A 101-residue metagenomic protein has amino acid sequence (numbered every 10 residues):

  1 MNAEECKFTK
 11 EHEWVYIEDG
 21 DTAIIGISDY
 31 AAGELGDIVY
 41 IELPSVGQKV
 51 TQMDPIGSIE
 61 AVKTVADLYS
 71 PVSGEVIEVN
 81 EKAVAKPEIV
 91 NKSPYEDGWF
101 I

Functional and structural regions predicted by a protein language model:
M1-P55, E88-I101: Acidic, low-complexity mobile loops and tails
Y16-I17, S58-A61, E78: A residue-level detector for short acidic-glycine micro-motifs
D19-G20, V79-A85: Short, conserved beta-turn/loop elements at beta-strand boundaries and strand-helix junctions
D21, V62-T64, V72: Periplasm/extracytoplasmic soluble domains of Gram-negative envelope assemblies and related organellar analogs
K49, D67, S73-E75: Beta-solenoid/beta-rich acyl/carboxylate-transfer cores
M53, I59-A66: A short, glycine- and basic residue-enriched loop/turn that sits immediately adjacent to a domain's principal
V65-Y69, A83, K92-P94: Conserved, short, structured surface segments that act as functional micro-motifs
